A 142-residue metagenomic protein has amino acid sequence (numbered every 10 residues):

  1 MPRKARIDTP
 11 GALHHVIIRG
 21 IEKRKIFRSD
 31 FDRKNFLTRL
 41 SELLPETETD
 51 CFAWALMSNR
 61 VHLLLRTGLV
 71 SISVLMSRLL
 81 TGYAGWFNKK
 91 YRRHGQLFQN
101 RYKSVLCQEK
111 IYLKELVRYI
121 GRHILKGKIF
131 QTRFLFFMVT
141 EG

Functional and structural regions predicted by a protein language model:
M1-G142: Short catalytic/metal-binding and nucleic-acid-binding patches
